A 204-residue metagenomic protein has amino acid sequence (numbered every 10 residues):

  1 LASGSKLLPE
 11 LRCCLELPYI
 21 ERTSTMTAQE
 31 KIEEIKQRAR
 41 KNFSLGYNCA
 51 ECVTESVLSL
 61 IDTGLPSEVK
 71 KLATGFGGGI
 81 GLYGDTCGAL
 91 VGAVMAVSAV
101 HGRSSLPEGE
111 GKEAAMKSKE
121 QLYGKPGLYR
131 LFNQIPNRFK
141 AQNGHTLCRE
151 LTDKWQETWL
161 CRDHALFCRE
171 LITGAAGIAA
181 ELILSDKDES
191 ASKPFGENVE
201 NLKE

Functional and structural regions predicted by a protein language model:
A2-S3: Short, basic, low-complexity termini and linkers enriched in Ser/Thr/Gly/Pro that act as targeting/leader peptides
E10-T25: Short, Lys/Arg-enriched N-terminal segments with co-localized hydrophobic residues within the first ~10-30 amino acids
M26-L45: Polybasic, low-complexity association/targeting segments
T27, P66-V69, E150-T152: Active-site-adjacent bridging/hinge elements
F43, Y47-H101: Small-residue-enriched, tightly packed secondary-structure blocks
A50, E55-L60, V94-V97, E110-K203: Amphipathic alpha-helical interface segments
R103-E108: Juxtamembrane membrane-interface segments at transmembrane alpha-helix termini
